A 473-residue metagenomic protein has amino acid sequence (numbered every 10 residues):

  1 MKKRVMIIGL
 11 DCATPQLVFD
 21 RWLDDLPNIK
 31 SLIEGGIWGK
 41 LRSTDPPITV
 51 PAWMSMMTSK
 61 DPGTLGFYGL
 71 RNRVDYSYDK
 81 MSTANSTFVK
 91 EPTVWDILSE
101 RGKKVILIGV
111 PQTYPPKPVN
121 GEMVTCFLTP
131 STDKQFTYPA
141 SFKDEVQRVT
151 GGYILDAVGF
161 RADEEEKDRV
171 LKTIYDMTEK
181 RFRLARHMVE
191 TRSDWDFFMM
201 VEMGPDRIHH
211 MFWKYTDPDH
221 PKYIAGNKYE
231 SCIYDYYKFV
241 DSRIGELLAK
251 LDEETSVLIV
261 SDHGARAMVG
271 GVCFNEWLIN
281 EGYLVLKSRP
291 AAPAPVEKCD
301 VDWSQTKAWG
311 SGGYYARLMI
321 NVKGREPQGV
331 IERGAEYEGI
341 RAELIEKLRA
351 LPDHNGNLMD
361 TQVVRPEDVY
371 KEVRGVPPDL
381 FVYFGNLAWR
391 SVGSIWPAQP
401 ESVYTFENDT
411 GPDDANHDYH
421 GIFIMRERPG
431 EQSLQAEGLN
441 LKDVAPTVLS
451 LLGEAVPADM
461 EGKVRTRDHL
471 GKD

Functional and structural regions predicted by a protein language model:
K2, P15-D194, M203-H210, K463-D468: Active-site-proximal alpha/beta segments of enzymes that process anionic O-linked groups
K3, L10, L17, D24 (+8 more regions): Secreted, luminal/periplasmic, and some membrane-associated catalytic domains that remodel anionic oxygen-ester
I7, F197-V201, L258, I424: Structural motif
N28, E343-A350, I422, D443-L451: Generic recognition of well-ordered alpha-helical segments
L98, M200, L318, V382 (+2 more regions): A short aromatic-rich beta-strand->coil structural motif
L171-S193, F198, K214-I259, H263 (+1 more regions): A long, amphipathic alpha-helix that forms part of the scaffold/cap immediately adjacent to metal-dependent active
P377, P397, G438-N440, V444 (+3 more regions): Long, internal low-complexity/basic segments
N386-A445: Low-complexity, glycine/alanine/valine/leucine- and proline-rich hydrophobic stretches
